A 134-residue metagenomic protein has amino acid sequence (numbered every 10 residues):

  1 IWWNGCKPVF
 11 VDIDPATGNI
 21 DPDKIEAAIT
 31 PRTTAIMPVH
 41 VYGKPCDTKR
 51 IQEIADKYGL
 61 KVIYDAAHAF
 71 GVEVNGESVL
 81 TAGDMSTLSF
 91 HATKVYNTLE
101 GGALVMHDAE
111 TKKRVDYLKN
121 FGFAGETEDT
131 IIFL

Functional and structural regions predicted by a protein language model:
I1-A66, E73: PLP-dependent aminotransferase-like
A28-T30, S78-A82: Active-site nucleotide-sugar/metal-binding loop of Leloir-type enzymes
A69-N75, A82-L134: Active-site region of PLP-dependent enzymes
